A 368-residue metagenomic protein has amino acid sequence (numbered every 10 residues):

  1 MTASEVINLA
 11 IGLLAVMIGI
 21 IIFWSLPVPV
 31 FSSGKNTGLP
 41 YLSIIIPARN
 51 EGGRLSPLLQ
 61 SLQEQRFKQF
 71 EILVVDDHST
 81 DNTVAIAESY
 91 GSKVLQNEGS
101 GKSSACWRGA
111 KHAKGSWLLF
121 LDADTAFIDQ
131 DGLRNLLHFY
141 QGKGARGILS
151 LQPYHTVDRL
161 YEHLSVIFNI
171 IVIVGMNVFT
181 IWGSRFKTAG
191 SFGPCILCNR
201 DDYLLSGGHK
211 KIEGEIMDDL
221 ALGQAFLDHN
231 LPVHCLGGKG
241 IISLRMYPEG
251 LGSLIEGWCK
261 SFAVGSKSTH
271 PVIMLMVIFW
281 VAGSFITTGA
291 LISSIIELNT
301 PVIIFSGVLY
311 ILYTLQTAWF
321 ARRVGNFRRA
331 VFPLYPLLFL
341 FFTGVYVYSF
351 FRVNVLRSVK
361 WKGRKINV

Functional and structural regions predicted by a protein language model:
M1-T37, F342: N-terminal membrane-anchoring/stem segments of glycan-assembly enzymes
I11, E98, S104-A105, N135-L197 (+3 more regions): Long helical/loop segments within the catalytic core of UDP-sugar-dependent glycosyltransferases, especially the large
N36, I273-L356: Membrane-embedded multi-pass helical conduit in multi-pass membrane proteins, especially envelope-biosynthetic
P40-S43, E71: Cell-envelope/extracellular polymer assembly enzymes that use nucleotide-activated donors
Q60-Q69: Short, acidic, metal-binding catalytic loop of nucleotide-sugar glycosyltransferases
D76-V84: A conserved acidic beta->alpha catalytic loop
L118: Short aromatic/hydrophobic "clamp" motif used to bind/position activated sugar donors
Y140, S150-R159, S165-V172, L204 (+1 more regions): Catalytic donor/gating beta->alpha subdomain of glycosyltransferases that bind UDP-sugars
